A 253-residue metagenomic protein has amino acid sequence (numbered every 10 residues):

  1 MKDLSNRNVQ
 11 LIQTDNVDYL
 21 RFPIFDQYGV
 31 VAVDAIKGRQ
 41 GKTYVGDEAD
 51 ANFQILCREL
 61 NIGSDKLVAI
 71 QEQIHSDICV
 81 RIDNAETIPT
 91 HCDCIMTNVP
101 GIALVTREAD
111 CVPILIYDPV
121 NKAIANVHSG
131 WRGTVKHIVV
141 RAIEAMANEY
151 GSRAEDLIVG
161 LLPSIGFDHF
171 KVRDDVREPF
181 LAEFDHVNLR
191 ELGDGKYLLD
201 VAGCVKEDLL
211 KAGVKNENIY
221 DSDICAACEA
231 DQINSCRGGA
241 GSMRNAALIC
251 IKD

Functional and structural regions predicted by a protein language model:
M1-D253: Active-site microenvironment for binding and transforming phosphate-containing groups
